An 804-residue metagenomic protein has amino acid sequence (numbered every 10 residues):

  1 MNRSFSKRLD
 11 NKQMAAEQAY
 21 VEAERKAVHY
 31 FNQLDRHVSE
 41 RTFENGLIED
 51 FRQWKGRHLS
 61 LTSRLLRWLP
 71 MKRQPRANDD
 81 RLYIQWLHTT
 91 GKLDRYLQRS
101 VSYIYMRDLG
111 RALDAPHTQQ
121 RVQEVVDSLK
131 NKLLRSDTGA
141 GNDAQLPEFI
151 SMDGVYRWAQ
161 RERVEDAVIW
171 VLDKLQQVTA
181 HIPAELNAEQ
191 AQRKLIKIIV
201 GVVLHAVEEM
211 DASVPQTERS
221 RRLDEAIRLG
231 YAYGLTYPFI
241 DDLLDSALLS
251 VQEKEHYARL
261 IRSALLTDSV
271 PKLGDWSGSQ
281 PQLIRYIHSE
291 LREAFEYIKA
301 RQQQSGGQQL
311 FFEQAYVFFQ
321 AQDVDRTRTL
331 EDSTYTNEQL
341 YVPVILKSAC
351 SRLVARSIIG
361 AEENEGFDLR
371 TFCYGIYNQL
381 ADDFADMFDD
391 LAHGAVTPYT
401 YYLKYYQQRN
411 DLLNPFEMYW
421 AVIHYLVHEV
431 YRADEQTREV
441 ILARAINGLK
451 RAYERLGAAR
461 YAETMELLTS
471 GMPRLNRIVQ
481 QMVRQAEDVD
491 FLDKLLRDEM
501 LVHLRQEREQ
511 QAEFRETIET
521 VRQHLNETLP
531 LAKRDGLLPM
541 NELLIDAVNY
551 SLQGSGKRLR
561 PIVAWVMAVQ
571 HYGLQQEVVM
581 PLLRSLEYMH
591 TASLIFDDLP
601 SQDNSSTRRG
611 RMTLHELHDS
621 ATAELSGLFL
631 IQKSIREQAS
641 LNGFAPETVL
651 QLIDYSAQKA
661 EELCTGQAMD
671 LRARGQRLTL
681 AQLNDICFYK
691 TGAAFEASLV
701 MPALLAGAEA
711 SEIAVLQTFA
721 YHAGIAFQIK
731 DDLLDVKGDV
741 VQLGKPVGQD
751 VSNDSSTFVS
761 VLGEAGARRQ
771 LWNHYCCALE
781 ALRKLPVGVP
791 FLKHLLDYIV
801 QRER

Functional and structural regions predicted by a protein language model:
M1-F239, L243-A247, Q252, A315-V317 (+11 more regions): Conserved N-terminal diphosphate/IPP-binding helix and adjacent helical/loop segment of trans-prenyltransferase domains
N32, F416-V427, R438-Q511: Long, compositionally biased intrinsically disordered regions
L129, L133, F295-Q302, W420-V430 (+2 more regions): Hydrophobic, Leu/Ile/Phe/Ala-enriched alpha-helical segments that form helix-helix packing faces
W170-K174, P183-D325, Y335-A361, F367-Y377 (+3 more regions): Mg2+-dependent prenyl diphosphate-binding active-site environment of isoprenoid biosynthetic enzymes
A300, H428-A459, L652-Q658, E662 (+2 more regions): Glycogenin-like
D382: Residues that scaffold, gate, or flank divalent-cation-dependent active/transport sites
D386-V396: Catalytic activation segment of kinase domains across protein kinase-like and atypical kinase folds
